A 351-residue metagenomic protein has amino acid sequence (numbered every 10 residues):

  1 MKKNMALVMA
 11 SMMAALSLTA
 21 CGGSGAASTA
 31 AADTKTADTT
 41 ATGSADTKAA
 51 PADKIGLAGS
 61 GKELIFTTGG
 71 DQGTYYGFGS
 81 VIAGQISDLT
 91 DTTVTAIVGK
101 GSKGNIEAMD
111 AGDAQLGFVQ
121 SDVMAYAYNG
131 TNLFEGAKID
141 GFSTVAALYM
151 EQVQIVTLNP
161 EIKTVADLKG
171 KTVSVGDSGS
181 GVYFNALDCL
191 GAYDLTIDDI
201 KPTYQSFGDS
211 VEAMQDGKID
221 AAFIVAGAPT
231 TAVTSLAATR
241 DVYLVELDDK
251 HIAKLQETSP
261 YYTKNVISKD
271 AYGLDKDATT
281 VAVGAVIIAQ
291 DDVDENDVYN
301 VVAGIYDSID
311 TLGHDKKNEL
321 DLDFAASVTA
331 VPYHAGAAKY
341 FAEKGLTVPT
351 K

Functional and structural regions predicted by a protein language model:
M1-L7: Positively charged n-region of N-terminal signal peptides that target proteins for export
L16-A20: C-terminal motif of bacterial Sec signal peptides marking the signal peptidase cleavage site
A26-F66, E161-T172, A335-K351: Immediate post-signal peptide segment of exported/extracytoplasmic ligand-binding proteins
G56-F118, V123-Y126, E135: N-terminal (or domain-start) structured segment
G61, Q205, D209, Q215-D216 (+3 more regions): An extracytoplasmic/periplasmic, membrane-proximal ligand-sensing/linker region
G61-D88, V94, M150-D216, S327 (+1 more regions): Bilobed "Venus flytrap"/periplasmic-binding protein-like clamshell domains and structurally analogous long
S80, K103-Q115, D188, G208-D220 (+1 more regions): Short helices/loops that flank or line small-molecule/ion binding pockets
S121-V123, N129-E135, D140, E151 (+1 more regions): Pocket-lining segment of extracytoplasmic ligand-binding domains
